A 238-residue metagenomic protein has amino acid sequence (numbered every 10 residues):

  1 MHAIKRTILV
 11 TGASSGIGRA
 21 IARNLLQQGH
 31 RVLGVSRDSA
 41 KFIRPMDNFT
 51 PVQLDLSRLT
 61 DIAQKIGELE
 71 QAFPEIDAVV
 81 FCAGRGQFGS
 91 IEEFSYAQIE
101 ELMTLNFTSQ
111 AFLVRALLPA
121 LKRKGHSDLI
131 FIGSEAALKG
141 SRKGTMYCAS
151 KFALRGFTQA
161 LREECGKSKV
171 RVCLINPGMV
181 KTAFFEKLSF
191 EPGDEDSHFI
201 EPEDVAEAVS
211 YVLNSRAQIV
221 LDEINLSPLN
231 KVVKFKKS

Functional and structural regions predicted by a protein language model:
S14, A22: N-terminal Rossmann NAD(P)H-binding glycine-rich loop of SDR-like oxidoreductase domains
C82-Q87: Conserved NAD(P)H cofactor-binding loop of Rossmann-fold oxidoreductase domains
S90-I91, Q98-M103: Substrate-binding pocket helix/loop in short-chain dehydrogenase/reductase
V114, S150: Active-site helix of classical SDR
S134: Residue(s) in the substrate-gating loop at a strand-loop-helix junction that position the organic substrate next
K139, A160-V170: Active-site-adjacent segment of SDR/Rossmann-fold oxidoreductases
L174, P192-K234: C-terminal helical subdomain
